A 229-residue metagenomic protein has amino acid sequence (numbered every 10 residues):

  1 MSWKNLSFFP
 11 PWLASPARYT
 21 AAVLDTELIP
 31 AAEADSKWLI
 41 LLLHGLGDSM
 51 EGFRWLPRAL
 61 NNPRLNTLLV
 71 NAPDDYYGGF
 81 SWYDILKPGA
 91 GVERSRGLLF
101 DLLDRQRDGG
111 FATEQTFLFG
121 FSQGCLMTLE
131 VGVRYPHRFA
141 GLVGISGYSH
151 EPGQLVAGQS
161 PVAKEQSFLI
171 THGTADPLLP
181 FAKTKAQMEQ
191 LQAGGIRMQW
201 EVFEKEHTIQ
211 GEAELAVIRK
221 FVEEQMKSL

Functional and structural regions predicted by a protein language model:
A17-T113: Serine-hydrolase catalytic machinery in alpha/beta-hydrolase-like enzymes
L41-G45, S146, H172: The conserved beta1-alpha1 loop
G79-L86, G147-F168: Flexible "cap/lid" loop of the alpha/beta hydrolase fold
L118-G120, I145, T171: Short beta-strand immediately N-terminal to the catalytic nucleophile in serine-hydrolase-like folds
F119-G124, T128: Gly/Ala-rich beta-loop-alpha elbow adjacent to hydrolase catalytic centers
H137-S149: A conserved short beta-strand
L169-H172, D176: Short beta-strand/loop motif that positions the catalytic acidic residue of the alpha/beta-hydrolase fold
A182-L229: C-terminal catalytic histidine-bearing segment of alpha/beta-hydrolase fold enzymes
